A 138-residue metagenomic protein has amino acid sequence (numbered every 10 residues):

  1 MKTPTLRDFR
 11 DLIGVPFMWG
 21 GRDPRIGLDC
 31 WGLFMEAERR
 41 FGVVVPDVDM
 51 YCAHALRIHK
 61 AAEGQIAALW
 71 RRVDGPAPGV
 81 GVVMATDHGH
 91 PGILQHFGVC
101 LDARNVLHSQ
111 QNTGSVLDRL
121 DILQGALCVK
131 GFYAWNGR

Functional and structural regions predicted by a protein language model:
M1-V73, P78, A85-G89, I93-L94 (+2 more regions): N-terminal capping segments
P46, Q95-L120: Catalytic Cys-His active-site segments of thiol-dependent hydrolases/isopeptidases
G81-V83, V99: Hydrophobic beta-strand signal
D118-R138: Glycine- and charge-enriched low-complexity intrinsically disordered segments
